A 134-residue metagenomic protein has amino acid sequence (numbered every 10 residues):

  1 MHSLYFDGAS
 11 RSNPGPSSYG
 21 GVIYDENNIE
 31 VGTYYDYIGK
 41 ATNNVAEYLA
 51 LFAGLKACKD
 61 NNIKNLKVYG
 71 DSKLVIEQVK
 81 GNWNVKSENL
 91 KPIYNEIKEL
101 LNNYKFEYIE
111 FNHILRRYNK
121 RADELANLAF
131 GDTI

Functional and structural regions predicted by a protein language model:
M1-V45, K56-K64, I134: RNase H-like nuclease fold core
A9-N13, A53-D132: RNase H catalytic domain
E47, L51: Short, conserved alpha-helix that lines the donor NDP-sugar binding/gating region of sugar-transfer enzymes
